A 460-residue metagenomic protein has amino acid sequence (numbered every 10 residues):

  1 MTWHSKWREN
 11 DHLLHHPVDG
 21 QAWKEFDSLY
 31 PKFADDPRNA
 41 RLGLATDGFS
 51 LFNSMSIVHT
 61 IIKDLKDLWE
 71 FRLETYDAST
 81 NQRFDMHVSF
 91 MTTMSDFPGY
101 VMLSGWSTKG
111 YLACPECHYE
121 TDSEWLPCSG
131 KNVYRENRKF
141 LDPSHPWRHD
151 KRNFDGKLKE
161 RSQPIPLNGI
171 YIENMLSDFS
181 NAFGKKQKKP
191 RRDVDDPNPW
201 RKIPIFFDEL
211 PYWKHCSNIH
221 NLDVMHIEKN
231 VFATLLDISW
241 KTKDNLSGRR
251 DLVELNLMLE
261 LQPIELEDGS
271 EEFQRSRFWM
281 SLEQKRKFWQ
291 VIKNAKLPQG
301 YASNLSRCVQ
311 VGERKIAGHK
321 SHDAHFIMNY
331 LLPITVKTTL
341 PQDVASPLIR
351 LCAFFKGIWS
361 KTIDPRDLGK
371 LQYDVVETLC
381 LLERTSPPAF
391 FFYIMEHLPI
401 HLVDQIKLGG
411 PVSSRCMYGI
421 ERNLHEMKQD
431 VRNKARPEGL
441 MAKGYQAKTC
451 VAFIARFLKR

Functional and structural regions predicted by a protein language model:
M1-R460: A structural signal for the principal folded core domain
